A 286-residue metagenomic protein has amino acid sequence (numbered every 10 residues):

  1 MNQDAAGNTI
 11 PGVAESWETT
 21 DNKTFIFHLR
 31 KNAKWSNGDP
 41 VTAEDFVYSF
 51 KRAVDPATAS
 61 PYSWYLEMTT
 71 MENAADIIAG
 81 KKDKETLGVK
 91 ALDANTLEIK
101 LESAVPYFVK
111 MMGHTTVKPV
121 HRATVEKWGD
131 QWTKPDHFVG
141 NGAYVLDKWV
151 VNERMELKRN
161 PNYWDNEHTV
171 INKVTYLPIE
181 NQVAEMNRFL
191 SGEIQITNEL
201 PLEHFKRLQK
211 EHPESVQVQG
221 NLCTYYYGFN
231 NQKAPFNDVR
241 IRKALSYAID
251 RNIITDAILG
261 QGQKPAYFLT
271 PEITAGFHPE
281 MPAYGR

Functional and structural regions predicted by a protein language model:
M1, A5, N22, R30 (+12 more regions): Sec-exported extracytoplasmic/periplasmic mature domains
M1-D21, K51, H137-G140: N-terminal lobe/hinge region of extracytoplasmic solute-binding protein
T9-V13, D39, P61-Y62, F108-K118 (+1 more regions): A structural "hinge/loop" feature
E15-Y65, E98, R188, P235: Aromatic- and charge-enriched surface segment that lines or borders ligand/interaction sites
E18-S36, E102, K110-M112, G220-K233 (+1 more regions): Periplasmic solute-binding protein
E72-A75, G80, T86, A94-N95 (+3 more regions): Gly/Pro-rich hinge or "lid" segments in bacterial periplasmic/extracellular proteins
D147-K158, T175-K233, N252, D256-A257: Extracellular/periplasmic solute-recognition and catalytic clefts
K264-R286: Structural transition elements
